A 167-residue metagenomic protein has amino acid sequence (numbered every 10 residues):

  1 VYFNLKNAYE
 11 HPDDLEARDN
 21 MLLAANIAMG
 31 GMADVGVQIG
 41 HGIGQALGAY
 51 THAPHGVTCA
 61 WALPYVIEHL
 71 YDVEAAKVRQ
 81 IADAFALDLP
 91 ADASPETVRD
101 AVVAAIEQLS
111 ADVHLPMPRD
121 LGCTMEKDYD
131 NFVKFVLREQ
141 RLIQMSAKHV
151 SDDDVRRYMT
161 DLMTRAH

Functional and structural regions predicted by a protein language model:
V1-A105: Active-site segments that bind and position negatively charged phosphate/pyrophosphate groups
Y65-H167: Mobile late-domain/C-terminal helix-loop "cap" segments that border catalytic sites or the cytosolic face
